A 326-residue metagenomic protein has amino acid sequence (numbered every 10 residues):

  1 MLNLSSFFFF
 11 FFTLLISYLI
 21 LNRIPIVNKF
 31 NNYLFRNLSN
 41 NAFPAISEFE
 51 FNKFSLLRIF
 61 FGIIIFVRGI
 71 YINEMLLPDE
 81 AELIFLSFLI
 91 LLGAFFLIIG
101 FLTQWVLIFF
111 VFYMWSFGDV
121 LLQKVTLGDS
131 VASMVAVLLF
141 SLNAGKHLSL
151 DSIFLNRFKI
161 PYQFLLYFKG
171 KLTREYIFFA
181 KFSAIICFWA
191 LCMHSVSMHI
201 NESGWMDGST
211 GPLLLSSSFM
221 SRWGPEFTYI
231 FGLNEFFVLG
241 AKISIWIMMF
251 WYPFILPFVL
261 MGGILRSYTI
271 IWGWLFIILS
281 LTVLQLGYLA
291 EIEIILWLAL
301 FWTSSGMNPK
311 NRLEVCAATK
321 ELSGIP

Functional and structural regions predicted by a protein language model:
M1-P326: Alpha-helical membrane-anchoring segments
